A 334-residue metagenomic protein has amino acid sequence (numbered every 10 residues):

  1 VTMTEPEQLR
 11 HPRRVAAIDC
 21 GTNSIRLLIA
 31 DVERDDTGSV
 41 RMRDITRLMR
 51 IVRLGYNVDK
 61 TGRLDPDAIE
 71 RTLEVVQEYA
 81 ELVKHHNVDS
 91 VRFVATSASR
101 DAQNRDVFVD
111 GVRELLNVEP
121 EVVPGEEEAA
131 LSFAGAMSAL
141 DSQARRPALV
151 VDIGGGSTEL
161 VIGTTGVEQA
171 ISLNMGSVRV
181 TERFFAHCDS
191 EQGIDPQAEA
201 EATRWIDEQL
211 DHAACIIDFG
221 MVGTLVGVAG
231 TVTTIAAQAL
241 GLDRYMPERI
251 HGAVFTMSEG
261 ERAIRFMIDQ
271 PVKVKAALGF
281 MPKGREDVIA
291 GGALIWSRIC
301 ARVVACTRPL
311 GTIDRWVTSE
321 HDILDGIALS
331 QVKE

Functional and structural regions predicted by a protein language model:
V1-R14: Non-catalytic pre-domain segments flanking phosphatase-related domains
P12-V15, N57-V88, T96-P147, I162-E334: Helical "lid/coupling" subdomains associated with nucleotide-phosphate turnover
V15-G21: Short, hydrophobic/glycine-enriched beta-strand segments
N23-I25, G156: Conserved Rossmann-like nucleotide-cofactor binding loop
D31-T37: Short loop/turn segments immediately following beta-strands, especially the blade-tip and inter-blade linker loops
R41-V52, E168-S177: Short coil-to-beta-strand
L149-S157, V161: A generic, well-ordered mixed alpha/beta core segment in the N-terminal half of proteins
